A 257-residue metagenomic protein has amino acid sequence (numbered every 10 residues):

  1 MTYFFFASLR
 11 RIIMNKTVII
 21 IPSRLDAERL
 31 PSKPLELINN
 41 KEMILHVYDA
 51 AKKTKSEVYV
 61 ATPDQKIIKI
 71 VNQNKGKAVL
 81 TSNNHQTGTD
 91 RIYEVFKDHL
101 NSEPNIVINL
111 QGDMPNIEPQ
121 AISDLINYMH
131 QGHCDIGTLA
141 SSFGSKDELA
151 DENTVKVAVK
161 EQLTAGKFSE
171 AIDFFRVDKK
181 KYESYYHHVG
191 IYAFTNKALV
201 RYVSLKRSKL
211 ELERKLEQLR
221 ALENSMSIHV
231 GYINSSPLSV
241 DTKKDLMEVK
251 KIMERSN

Functional and structural regions predicted by a protein language model:
T2-I13: Short, Lys/Arg-enriched N-terminal segments with co-localized hydrophobic residues within the first ~10-30 amino acids
N15-T62: N-terminal glycine-rich phosphate-binding loop and ensuing alpha1 helix
L25, S82-G88, S235-P237: Short, acidic/turn-prone active-site loops that include or flank metal/cofactor- and phosphate-binding residues
K55, S102-P104, G132-D135, M226: Short, high-confidence coil segments that cap the C-terminus of an alpha-helix and link into the following beta-strand
Y59, Q65-N127: Short phosphate-binding loop-to-helix
T62-P63, I117, F194, D241: A conserved hydrophobic position in a structured secondary element of the catalytic/binding core that shapes
I117-S208: Conserved core of the sugar-phosphate nucleotidyltransferase
S184-N257: Conserved alpha/beta core of the MobA/IspD/sugar-nucleotide pyrophosphorylase nucleotidyltransferase superfamily
